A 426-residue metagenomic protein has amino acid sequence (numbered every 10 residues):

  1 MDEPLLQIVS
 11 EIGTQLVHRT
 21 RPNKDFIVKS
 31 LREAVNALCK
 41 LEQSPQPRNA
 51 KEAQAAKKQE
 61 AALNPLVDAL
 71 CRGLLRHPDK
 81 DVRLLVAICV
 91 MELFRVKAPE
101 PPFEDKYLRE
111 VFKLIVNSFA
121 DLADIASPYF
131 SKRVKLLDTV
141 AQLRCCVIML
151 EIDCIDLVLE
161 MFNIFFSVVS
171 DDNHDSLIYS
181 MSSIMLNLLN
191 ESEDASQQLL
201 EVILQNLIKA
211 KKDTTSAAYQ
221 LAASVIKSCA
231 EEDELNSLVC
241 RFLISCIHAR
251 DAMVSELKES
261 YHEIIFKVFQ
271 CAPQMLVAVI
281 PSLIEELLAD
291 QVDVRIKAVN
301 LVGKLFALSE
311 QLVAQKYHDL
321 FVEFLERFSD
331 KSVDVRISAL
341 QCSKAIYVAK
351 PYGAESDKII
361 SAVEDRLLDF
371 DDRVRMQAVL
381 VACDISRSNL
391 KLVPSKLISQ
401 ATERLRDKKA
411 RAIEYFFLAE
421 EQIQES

Functional and structural regions predicted by a protein language model:
M1-V17: Eukaryotic intrinsically disordered, low-complexity regulatory tails and linkers enriched in charged/polar residues
E3, V17-V28, G73-L85, N117-S131 (+11 more regions): Short coil/turn segments at helix-helix junctions and helix-capping linkers within large alpha-helical proteins
I8-V9, A56-R72, K97-A120, C154-F165 (+7 more regions): HEAT/HEAT-like alpha-solenoid repeats
R21-A50, L85-F94, K132-L143, N173-S182 (+7 more regions): HEAT-repeat alpha-solenoid elements in large eukaryotic scaffold proteins
N36-P47, K51-K58, L74, R95-K106 (+12 more regions): Flexible helix-coil junctions and inter-repeat linker/turn elements that act as hinges within alpha-solenoid scaffolds
K80, R109, F130-V134, I152: Short, amphipathic alpha-helical segments
